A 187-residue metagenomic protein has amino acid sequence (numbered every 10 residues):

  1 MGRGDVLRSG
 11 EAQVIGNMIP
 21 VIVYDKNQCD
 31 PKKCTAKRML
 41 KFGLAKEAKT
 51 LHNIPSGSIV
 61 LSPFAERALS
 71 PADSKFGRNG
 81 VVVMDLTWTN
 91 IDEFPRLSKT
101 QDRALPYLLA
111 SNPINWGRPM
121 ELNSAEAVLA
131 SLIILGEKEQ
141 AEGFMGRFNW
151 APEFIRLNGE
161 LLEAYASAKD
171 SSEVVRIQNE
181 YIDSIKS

Functional and structural regions predicted by a protein language model:
M1-K46: Short, extreme N-terminal leader segments that mark the start of a protein/domain
V6, V14, I19-V23, V60 (+3 more regions): Extended aliphatic helical segments
K32-R38, G43-N123, A127, I134-E163 (+1 more regions): Active-site cofactor/cluster-binding pocket
E160-S187: Long, charged alpha-helical interface segments
